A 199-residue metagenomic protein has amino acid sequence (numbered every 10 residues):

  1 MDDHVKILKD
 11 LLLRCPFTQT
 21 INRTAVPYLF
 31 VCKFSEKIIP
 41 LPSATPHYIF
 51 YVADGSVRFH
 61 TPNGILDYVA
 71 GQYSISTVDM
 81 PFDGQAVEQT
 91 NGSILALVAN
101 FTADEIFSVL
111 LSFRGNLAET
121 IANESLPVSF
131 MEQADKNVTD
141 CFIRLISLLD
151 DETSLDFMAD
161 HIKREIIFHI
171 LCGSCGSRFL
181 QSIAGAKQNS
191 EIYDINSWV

Functional and structural regions predicted by a protein language model:
M1-A25, I38-I39, N123-S125: A short, N-terminal "cap"/entry segment at the start of jelly-roll beta-barrel domains of the cupin/DSBH fold
N22-E119: N-terminal regulatory/effector-sensing and dimerization cores that precede helix-turn-helix DNA-binding domains
L66, T153-M158: Short, solvent-exposed positions on alpha-helices
Q89-G92, D156, F179-S182: Short, surface-exposed loop/turn segments at secondary-structure junctions
F113-D140: Aromatic/histidine-rich interaction motifs
E132-S147, A159-K163, I167-L171, C175-V199: A short, Lys/Arg-enriched amphipathic alpha-helix from helix-turn-helix/homeodomain DNA-binding modules
N137, D151-S154: Alpha-helical structural elements of signaling/regulatory helical domains
